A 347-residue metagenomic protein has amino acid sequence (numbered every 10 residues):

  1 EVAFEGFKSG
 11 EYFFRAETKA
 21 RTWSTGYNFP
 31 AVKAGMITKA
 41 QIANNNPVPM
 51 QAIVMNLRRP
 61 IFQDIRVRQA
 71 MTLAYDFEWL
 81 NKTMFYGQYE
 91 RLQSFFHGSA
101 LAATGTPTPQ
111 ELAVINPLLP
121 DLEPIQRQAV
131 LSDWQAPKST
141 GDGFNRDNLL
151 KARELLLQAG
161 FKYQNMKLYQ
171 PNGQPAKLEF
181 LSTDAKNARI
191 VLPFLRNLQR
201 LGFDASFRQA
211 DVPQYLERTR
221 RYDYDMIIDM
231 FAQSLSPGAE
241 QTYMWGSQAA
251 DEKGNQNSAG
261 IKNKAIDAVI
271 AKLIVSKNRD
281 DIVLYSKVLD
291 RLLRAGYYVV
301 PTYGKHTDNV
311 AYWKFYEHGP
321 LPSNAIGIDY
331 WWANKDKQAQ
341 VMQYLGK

Functional and structural regions predicted by a protein language model:
E1-R59, R66-A70, Y75-F96, M226 (+1 more regions): Extracellular/periplasmic solute-recognition and catalytic clefts
V2-E11, I65-R66, L192-L201, P213-Y224: Short helices/loops that flank or line small-molecule/ion binding pockets
F14-E17, F161-M166, Q199-P213: Short, well-structured beta-strand/strand-turn elements
A40, Q51, Q174-T183, A205-R208: Short, well-ordered beta-strand elements
I53-P60, A205-F207, A271-V275: Short, well-ordered beta-strand elements within core beta-sheets of diverse protein domains
I65, L149-E179: Immediate post-signal peptide segment of exported/extracytoplasmic ligand-binding proteins
T72-A136, L150-R153, A185-R196, E217-K347: Detector for C-terminal structural segments
K138-G143, K177-A185: Short beta-strand->loop
